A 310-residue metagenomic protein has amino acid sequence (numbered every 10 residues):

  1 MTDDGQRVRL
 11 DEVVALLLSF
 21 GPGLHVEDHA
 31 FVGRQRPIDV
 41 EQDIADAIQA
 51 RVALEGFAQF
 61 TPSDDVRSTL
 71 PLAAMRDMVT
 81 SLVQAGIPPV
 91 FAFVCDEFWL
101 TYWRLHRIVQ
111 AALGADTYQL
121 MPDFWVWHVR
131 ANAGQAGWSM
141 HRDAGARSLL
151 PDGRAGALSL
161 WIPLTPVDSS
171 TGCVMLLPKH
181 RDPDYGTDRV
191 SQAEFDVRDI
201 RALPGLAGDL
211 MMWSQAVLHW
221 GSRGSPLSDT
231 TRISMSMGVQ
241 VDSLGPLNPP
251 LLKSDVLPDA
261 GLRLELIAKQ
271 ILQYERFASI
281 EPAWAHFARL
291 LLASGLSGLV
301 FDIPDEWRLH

Functional and structural regions predicted by a protein language model:
M1-L54, R308: Fe(II)/2-oxoglutarate
T2-L10, P37, E41, S68-L72 (+4 more regions): Intrinsic-disorder-associated interaction segments
D3-D4, A133, M211: Short N-terminal alpha-helical targeting/association segments
D46, R51-E55, D65-A207, S225-D229 (+2 more regions): Non-heme Fe(II) oxygenase catalytic core, chiefly the N-lobe of the double-stranded beta-helix
A53, F57, L266-A268: Short helix/strand-capping connector loops at secondary-structure junctions
G205-H219: Conserved metal-binding segment of the jelly-roll/cupin
V217-L218, S222-H310: Non-heme Fe(II)/2-oxoglutarate
